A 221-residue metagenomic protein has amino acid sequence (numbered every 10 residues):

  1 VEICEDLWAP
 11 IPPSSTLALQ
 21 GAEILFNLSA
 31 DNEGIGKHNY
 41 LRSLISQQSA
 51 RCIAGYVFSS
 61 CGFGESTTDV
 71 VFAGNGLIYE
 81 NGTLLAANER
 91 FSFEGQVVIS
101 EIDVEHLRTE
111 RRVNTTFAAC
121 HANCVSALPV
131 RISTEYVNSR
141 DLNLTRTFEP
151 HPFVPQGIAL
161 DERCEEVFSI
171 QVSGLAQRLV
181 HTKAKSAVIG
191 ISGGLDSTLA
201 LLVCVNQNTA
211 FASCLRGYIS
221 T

Functional and structural regions predicted by a protein language model:
V1, E5, E94-L179: Flexible inter-domain linker/hinge segments
E2, L77-I78, L84-A86, I99 (+3 more regions): Structured core elements
I3-L7, D31, I35-H38, R90 (+2 more regions): Hydrophobic alpha-helical scaffolding
D6, Y136, A159-T221: ATP-dependent adenylation/nucleotidyltransferase module used to activate substrates
W8-V98: CN hydrolase (nitrilase-like) catalytic-core segments centered on the catalytic cysteine and neighboring Lys/Glu
I11, A86, R108, L199-L201: Hydrophobic positions within alpha-helical membrane elements
L25-L28, T147-V154, K183-A184, S213-C214: Short acidic (Asp/Glu) and glycine-rich catalytic loops that position anionic groups and cofactors
